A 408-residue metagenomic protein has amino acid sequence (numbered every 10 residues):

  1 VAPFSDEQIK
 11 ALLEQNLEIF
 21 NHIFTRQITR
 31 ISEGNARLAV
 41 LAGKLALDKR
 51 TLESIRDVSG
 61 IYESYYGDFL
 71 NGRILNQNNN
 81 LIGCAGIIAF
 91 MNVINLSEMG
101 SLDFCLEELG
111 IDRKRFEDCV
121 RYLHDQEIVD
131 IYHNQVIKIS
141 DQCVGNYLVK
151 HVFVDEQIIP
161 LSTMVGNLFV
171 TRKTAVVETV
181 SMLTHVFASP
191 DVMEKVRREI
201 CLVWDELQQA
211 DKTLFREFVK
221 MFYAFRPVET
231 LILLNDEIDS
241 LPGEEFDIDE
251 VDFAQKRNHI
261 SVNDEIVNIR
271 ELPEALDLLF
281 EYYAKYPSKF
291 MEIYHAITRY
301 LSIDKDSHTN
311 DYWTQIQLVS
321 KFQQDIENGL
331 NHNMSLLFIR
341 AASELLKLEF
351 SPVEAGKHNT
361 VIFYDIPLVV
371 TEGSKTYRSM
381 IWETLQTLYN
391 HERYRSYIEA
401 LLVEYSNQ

Functional and structural regions predicted by a protein language model:
V1-T25, I31, A42: Conserved small helical "lid"/interfacial subdomain of P-loop NTPases
D6-E14, N71, R113, G145: An amphipathic alpha-helix signature
N21, R30-A46, N78-I82: The conserved phosphate-sensing helix
I28, N35-L38, I128, Y147 (+2 more regions): Extended charged low-complexity segments that act as oligomerization/scaffolding linkers
I28-E33, V120, H124: C-lobe helix-loop cap of protein kinase catalytic domains
K49-Y122, I137-K138, Q142, K150 (+2 more regions): Winged-helix-like regulatory helical subdomains adjacent to P-loop NTPase cores
L96-S97, I111, Y132, V149-Q408: Extended amphipathic alpha-helical scaffold segments
Y122-Q135: A short, conserved structural fragment
